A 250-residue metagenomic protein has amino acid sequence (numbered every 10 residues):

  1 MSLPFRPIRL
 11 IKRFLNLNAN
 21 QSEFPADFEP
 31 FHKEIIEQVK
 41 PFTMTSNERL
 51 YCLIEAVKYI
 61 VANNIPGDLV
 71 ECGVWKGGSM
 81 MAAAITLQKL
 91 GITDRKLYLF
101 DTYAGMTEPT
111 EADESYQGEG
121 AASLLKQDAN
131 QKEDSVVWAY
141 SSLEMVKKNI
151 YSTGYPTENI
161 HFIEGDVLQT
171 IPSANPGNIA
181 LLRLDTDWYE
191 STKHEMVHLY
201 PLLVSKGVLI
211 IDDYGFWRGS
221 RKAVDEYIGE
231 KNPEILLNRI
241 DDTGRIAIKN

Functional and structural regions predicted by a protein language model:
M1-K40: Membrane-proximal basic amphipathic "stem/tether" segments
A26-N47, K58, N63-N250: S-adenosylmethionine/decaboxylated-SAM
E48-C52: N-terminal pre-P-loop "Q-motif" helix
E55: Conserved pre-motif I regulatory segment
